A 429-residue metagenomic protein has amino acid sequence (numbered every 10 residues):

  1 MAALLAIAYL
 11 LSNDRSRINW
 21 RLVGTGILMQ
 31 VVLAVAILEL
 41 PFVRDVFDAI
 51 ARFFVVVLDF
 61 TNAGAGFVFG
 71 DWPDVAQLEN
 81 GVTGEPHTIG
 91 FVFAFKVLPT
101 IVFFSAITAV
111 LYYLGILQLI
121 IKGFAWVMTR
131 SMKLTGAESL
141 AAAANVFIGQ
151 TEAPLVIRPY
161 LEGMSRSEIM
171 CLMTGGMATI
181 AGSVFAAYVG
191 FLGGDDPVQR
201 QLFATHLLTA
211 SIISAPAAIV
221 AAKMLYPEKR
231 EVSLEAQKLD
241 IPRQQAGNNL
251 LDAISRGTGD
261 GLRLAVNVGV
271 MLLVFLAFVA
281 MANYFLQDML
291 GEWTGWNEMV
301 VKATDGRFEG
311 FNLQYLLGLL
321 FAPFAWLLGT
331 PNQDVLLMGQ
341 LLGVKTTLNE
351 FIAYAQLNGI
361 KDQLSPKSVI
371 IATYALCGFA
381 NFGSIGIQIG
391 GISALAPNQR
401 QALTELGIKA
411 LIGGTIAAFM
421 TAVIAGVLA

Functional and structural regions predicted by a protein language model:
M1-A94, D252-S255, L272-A280, A396-I408 (+1 more regions): N-terminal alpha-helical transmembrane segments of multi-pass membrane transport and channel/translocase proteins
M1-L11, G26-L38, I101-V110, T179-G190 (+5 more regions): Hydrophobic core segments of alpha-helical transmembrane domains in multi-pass membrane transport and ion-translocation
L10-D14, E79-I89, M128-T129, A153-G163 (+1 more regions): Cytosolic juxtamembrane amphipathic/interface segments immediately preceding and feeding into a transmembrane helix
D74-Y112, Q340, G359, Q363 (+1 more regions): Individual transmembrane alpha-helix segments
I121-V156, V232-A253, T294-K302, L313-L317 (+1 more regions): Juxtamembrane inter-helical linkers in multi-pass membrane proteins
S131-V189, L250, G339-I412, I416-I424: Alpha-helical membrane segments and immediately flanking helix-loop junctions that form or couple to the substrate/ion
I212-V266: Long, contiguous bundles of hydrophobic transmembrane helices that form the permeation core of multi-pass
G259-K361: Transmembrane helical segments that form the transport core of multi-pass membrane transport proteins
